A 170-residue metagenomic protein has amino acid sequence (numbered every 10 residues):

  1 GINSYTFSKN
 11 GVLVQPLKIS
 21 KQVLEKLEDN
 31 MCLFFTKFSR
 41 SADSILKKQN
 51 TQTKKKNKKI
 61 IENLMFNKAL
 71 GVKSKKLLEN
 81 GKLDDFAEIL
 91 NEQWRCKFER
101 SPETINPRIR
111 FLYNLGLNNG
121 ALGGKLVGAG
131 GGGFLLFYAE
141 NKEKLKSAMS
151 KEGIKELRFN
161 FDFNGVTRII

Functional and structural regions predicted by a protein language model:
G1-G123, L136-I170: C-terminal nucleotide
G133: Conserved glycine-rich beta-strand-loop-beta hairpin in the small C-terminal domain of fold type I
